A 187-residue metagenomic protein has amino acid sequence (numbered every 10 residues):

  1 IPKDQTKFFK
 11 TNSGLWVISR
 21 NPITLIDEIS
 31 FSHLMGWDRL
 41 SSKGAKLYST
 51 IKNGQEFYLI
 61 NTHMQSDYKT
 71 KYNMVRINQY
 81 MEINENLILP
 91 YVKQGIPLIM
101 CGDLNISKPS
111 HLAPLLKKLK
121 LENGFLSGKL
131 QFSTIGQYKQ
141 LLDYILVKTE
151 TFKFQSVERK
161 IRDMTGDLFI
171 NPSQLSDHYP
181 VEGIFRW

Functional and structural regions predicted by a protein language model:
I1-M64, E158-M164: Structured beta-strand-rich core segments of catalytic domains in phosphoester-bond hydrolases
I1-N12, V17-S19, V75-N84, L89 (+2 more regions): Preference for well-ordered, secondary-structure-rich cores of eukaryotic proteins
T11-L15, R20, E28, S41-K43 (+4 more regions): A structural signal for well-ordered alpha-helical scaffolds and beta->alpha junctions
P22-T24, H63-Q65, L104-S107, P180: Catalytic metal-binding/acid-base residues of hydrolase active sites
D38, T70-V75, I170-N171: Short, solvent-exposed loop/turn segments at secondary-structure boundaries
G44-I60, N73-I106, S110-P114: His/acidic metal-ligating clusters that form di-metal
L89-I99, N105-W187: Metal-dependent phosphoester-hydrolase catalytic domains
